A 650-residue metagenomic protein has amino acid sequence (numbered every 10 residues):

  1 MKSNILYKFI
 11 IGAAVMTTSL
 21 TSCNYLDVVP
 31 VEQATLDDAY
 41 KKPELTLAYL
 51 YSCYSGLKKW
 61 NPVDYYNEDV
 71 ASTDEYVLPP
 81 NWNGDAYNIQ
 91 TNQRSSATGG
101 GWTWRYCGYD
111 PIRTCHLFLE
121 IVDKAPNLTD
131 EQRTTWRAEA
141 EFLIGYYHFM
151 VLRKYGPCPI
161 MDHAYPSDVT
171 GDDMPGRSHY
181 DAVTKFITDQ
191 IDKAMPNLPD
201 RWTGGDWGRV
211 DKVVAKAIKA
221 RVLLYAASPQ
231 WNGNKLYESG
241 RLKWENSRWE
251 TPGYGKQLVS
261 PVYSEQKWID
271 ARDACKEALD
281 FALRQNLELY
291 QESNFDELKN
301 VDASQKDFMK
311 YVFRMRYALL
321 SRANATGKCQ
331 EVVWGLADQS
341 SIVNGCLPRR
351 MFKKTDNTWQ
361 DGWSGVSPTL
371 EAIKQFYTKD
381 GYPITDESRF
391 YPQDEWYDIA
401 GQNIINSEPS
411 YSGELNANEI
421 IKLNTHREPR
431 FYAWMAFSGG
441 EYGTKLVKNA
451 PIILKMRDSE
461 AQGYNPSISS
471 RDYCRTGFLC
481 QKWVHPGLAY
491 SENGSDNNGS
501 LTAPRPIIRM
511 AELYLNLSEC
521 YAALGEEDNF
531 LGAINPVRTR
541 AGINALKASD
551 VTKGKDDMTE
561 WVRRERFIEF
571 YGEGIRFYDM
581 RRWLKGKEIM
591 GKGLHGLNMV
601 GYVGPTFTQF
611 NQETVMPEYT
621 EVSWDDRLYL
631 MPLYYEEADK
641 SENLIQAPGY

Functional and structural regions predicted by a protein language model:
M1-T21: Sec-dependent bacterial lipoprotein signal peptides
T18-K42, I187, A220, S518 (+1 more regions): Bacterial Sec-dependent N-terminal signal peptides
C23, G108, F186, L224 (+9 more regions): Long, intrinsically disordered, low-complexity segments
C23-N67, K422-T425, L633-Y634, A638-Y650: Membrane-proximal, proline-rich intrinsically disordered regions
K42-W60, P80-Y155, T170-K212, I420 (+7 more regions): Conserved, well-structured interaction surfaces
L152-R153, P157-P159, V222-N234, G525-E526: Short coil/turn linking the two alpha-helices of tandem helical-hairpin repeats
K354-N357, D361-S495: Long, low-complexity, polar/charged, intrinsically disordered or flexibly structured peripheral segments
